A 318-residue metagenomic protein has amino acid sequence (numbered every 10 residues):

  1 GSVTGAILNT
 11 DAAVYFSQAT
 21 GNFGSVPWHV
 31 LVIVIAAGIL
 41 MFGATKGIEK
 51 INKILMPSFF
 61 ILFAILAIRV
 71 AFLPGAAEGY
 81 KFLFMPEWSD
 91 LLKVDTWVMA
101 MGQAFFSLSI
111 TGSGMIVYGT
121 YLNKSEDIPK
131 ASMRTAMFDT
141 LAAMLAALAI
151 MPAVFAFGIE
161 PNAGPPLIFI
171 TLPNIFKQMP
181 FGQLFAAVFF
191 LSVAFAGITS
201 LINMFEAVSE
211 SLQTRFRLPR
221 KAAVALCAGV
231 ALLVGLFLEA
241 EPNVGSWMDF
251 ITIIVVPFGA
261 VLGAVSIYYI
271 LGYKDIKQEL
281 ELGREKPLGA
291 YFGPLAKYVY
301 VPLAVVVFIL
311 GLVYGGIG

Functional and structural regions predicted by a protein language model:
G1-T45, G75-V98, P165-F169, P242-D249 (+2 more regions): Inter-helical loop and helix-membrane interface segments of multi-pass membrane transporters/permeases
G1-V3, W28-F42, P57-V70, A149-M151 (+4 more regions): Hydrophobic core segments of alpha-helical transmembrane domains in multi-pass membrane transport and ion-translocation
G1-Y15, A194-S211, P257, V261: Hydrophobic transmembrane alpha-helices that form the core helical bundles of multi-pass secondary transporters
A13-V26, K53, F138-D139, N174-A186 (+3 more regions): Transmembrane-helix boundary/entry motifs in multi-pass membrane transporters
F16-A19, L31-L55, V117-S125, E210-R215 (+1 more regions): Membrane-water interface regions at transmembrane-helix termini and the short interhelical loops of multi-pass membrane
V26-P27, F138-M144, Q183-A186, F195-I198 (+2 more regions): Loop-to-transmembrane helix boundary motifs in multi-pass membrane proteins
E49, M56-I198, A222-A223: Membrane-embedded translocation segments of transport machinery
S209, R215-A228, F250-L312: C-terminal membrane-solvent junction of multi-pass transporters and transport-like membrane proteins
